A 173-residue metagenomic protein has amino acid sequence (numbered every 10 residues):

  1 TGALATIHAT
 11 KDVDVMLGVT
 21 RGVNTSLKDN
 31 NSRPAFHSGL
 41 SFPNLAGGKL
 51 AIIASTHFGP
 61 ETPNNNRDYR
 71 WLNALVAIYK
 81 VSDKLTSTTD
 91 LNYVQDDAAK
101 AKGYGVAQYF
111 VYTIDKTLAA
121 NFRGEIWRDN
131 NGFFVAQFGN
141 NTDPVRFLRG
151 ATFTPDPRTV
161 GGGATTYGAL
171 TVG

Functional and structural regions predicted by a protein language model:
T1-F42, A51-P60, Q137, N141-D143 (+2 more regions): Surface-exposed coil loops of outer-membrane beta-barrel proteins
A46-G173: Outer-membrane beta-barrel pore domains
